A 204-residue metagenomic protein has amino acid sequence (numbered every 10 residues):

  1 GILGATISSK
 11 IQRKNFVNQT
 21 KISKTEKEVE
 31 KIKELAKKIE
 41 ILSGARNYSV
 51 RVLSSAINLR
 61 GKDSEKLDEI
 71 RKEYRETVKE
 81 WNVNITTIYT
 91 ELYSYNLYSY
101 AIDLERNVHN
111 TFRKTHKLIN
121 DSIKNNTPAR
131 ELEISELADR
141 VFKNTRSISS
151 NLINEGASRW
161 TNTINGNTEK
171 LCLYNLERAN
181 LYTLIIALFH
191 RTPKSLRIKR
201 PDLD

Functional and structural regions predicted by a protein language model:
G1-L3: Single-pass membrane-anchoring alpha-helices
T6-D204: Conserved non-transmembrane functional hotspots
